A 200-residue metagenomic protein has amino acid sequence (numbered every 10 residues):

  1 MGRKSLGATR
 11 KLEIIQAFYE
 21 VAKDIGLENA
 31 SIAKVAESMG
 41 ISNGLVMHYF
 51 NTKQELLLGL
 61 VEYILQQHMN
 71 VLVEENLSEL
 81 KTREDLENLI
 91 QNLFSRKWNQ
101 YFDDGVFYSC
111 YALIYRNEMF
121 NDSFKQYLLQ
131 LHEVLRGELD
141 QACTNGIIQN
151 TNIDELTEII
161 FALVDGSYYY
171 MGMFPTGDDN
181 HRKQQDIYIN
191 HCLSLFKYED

Functional and structural regions predicted by a protein language model:
M1-A8, D200: N-terminal intrinsically disordered/low-complexity leader segments
R10, K53, L60, I64 (+6 more regions): Hydrophobic/aromatic residues within well-ordered alpha-helical segments
E13, V21-E55, G59, Y63: Helix-turn-helix
T52, R116-E118: Short loop-to-helix capping motifs
G59, V73-D103, D154-I160, R182 (+2 more regions): Hydrophobic alpha-helical connector segments
E74, N99-G105, E118-T144, E155: Amphipathic alpha-helical packing segments from all-alpha helical-bundle domains
Q91-W98, V106-R116, N190-F196: Helix-loop "lid/cap" segments that line or gate small-molecule binding pockets
N121-K125, L129, C143-C192, D200: Hydrophobic/aromatic-rich alpha-helical bundle segments in the mid-to-C-terminal region
